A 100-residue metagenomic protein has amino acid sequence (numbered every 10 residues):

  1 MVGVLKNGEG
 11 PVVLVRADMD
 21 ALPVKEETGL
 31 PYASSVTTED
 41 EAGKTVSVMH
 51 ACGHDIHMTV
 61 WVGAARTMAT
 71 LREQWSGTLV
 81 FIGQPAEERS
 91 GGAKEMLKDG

Functional and structural regions predicted by a protein language model:
M1-H50, D55-G77: Acidic/His- and Gly-rich active-site-bordering loop/insert found across diverse amide/peptide-bond hydrolases
W75-G100: Fold-level recognition of mixed alpha/beta catalytic cores in primary-metabolism enzymes, strongest
